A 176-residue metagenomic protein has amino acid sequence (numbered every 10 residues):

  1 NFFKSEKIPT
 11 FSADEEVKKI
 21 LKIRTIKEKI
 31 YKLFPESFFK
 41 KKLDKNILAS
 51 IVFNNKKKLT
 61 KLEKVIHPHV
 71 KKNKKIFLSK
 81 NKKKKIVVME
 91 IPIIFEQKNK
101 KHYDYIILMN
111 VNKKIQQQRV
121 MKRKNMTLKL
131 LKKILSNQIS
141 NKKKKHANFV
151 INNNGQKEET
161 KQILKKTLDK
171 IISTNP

Functional and structural regions predicted by a protein language model:
N1-E15: A conserved segment at the C-terminal end of the G1
I8, K42-L43, K142-K145: Short, flexible turn/loop "capping" segments at secondary-structure junctions
I8-T10, I106, V150: Conserved beta-strand scaffold positions in the cores of enzyme catalytic domains, especially in NTP/NDP-utilizing
E15, K19-K83: ATP-dependent small-molecule kinase phosphotransfer cores that center on conserved nucleotide phosphate-binding segments
E15-K18, V111-K114, S136: Short, acidic/turn-prone active-site loops that include or flank metal/cofactor- and phosphate-binding residues
K32, N73-R123: ATP-dependent NMP and nucleoside kinases share a basic, alpha-helical "lid"
L62, V88, I151: Residue-level signature of catalytic and energy-coupling elements of molecular machines, predominantly ATP/GTP-dependent
V70-K74, K82, K101-H102, K113 (+2 more regions): Small-molecule kinase domains that catalyze NTP-dependent phosphoryl transfer to phosphate-bearing small molecules
